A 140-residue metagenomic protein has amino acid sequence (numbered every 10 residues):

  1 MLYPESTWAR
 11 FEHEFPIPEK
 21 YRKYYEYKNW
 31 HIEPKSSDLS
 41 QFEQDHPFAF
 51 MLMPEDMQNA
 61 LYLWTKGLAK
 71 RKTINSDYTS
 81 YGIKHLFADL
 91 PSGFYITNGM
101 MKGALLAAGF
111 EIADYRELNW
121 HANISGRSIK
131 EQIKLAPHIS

Functional and structural regions predicted by a protein language model:
M1-Y62: Intrinsically disordered, low-complexity serine/threonine- and proline-rich regulatory segments
H13-I17, E26, K66-K70, L106 (+1 more regions): Generic surface-pattern signal
Q41-P47, G93, E131-S140: Detector for the mature cores of small, proteolytically processed and post-translationally modified peptide effectors
D45-Y78, G82-L90, A104-A107: Positively charged, polyanion-binding regions of nucleic-acid-associated proteins
T65, K102, I133-P137: Preference for intrinsically disordered or flexible, low-complexity segments and adjacent hinge/connector residues
L90-Y115: Charge-enriched amphipathic alpha-helical scaffolds
F110-S140: C-terminal engagement modules used by replication, chromatin/transcription, nuclear envelope/ESCRT, and ubiquitin
